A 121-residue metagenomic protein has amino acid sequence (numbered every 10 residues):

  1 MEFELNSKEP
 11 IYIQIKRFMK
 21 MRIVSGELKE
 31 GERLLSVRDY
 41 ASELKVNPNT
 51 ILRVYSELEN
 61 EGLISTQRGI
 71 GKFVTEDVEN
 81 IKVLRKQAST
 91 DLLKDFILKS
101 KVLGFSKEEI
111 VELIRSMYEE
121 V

Functional and structural regions predicted by a protein language model:
M1-K8: N-terminal intrinsically disordered/low-complexity leader segments
G26, G62: Glycine-centered, phosphate/nucleic-acid-interacting loop/turn motifs that mediate DNA/RNA or nucleotide
R33-S42: A short alpha-helical element within helix-turn-helix/winged-helix DNA-binding domains across DNA-binding proteins
D39, S56, R115: Residue-level detection of the helix-turn-helix DNA-binding "recognition helix"
S42, E59-N60: Alpha-helical residues within the helix-turn-helix
L63-L113, Y118-E119: HTH-adjacent hinge/linker in prokaryotic transcriptional regulators
